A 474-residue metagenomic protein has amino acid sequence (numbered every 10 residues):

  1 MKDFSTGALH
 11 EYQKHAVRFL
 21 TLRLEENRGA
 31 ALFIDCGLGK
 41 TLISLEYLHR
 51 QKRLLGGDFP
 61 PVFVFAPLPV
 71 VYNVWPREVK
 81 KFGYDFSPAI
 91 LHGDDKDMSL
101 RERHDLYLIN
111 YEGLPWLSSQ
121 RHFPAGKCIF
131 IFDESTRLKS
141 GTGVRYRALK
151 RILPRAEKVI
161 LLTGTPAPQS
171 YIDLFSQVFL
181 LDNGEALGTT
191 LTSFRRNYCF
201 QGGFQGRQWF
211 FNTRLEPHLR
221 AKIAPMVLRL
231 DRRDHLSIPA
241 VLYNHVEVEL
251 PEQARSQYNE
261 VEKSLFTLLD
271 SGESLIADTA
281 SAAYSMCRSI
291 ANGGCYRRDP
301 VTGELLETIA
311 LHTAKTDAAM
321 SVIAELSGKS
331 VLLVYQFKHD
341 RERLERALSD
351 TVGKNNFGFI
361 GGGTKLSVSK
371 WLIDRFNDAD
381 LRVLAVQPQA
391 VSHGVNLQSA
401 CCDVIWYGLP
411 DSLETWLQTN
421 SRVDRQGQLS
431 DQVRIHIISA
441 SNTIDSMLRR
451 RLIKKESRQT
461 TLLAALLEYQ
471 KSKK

Functional and structural regions predicted by a protein language model:
M1-L9, E25-G29, D35-G39, I43-L55 (+5 more regions): Conserved Helicase C-terminal RecA-like lobe
C36-G37, E157-Y171, F179: Conserved helicase ATPase motor motifs in RecA-like P-loop NTPase domains
T41-I43, D58-K81, P168-D173, Q336-H339: Conserved Walker A/P-loop ATP-binding site and its immediately adjacent core in helicase/helicase-like ATPase domains
V70-D94, L181-G184, T351: Conserved helix-turn-beta segment of the N-terminal RecA-like "Helicase ATP-binding" lobe in SF1/SF2 helicases
A89-D97, E112-W116, K139-T142, Y335-H339 (+3 more regions): Conserved helicase motor
L108-L114, S119-G126, G143-E157, L161 (+3 more regions): Inter-lobe coupling linker of SF2 helicases/translocases
P115-S119, Q169-Y171, R341-E345, S369-I373 (+2 more regions): SF2 helicase motor core recognition
D411-K474: A conserved SF2-helicase RecA2
